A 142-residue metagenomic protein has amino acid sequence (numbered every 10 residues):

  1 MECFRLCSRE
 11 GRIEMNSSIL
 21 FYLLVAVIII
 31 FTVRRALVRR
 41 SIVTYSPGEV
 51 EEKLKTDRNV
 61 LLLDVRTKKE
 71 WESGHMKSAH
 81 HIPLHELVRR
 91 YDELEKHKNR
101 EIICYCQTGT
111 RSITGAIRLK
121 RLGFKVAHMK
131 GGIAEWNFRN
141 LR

Functional and structural regions predicted by a protein language model:
C7-K53, V60, K68-E101, T110-R142: Rhodanese-like catalytic fold shared by cysteine-dependent sulfurtransferases and DSP/PTP-type phosphatases
Y105: Short, surface-exposed ligand- or partner-binding patches at beta-edge/loop junctions that are enriched in aromatics
